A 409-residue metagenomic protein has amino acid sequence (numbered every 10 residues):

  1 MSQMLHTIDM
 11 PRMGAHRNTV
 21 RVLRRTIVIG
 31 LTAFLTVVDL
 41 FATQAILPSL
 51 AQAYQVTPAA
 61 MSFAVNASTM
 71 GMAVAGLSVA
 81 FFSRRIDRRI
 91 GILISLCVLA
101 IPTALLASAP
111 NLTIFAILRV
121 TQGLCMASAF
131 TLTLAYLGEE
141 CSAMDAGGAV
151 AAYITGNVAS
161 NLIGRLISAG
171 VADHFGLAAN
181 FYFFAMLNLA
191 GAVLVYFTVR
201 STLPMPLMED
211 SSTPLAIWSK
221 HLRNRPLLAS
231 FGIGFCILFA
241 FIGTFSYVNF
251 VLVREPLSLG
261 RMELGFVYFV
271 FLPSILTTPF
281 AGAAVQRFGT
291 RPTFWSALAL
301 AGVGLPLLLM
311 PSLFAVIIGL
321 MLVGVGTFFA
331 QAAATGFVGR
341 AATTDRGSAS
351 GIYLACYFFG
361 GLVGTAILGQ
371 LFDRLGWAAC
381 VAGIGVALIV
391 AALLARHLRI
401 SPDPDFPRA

Functional and structural regions predicted by a protein language model:
M10-T19, R200-F231: Juxtamembrane intracellular "pre-TM" segments in multi-pass secondary transporters
Q55, D87, S108-I114, S142 (+1 more regions): Helix-breaking motifs and short loop linkers at transmembrane-helix boundaries and internal kinks in secondary membrane
V74-P110: Conserved MFS/SLC helix-loop-helix module at the cytosolic interface between two early adjacent transmembrane helices
G76-D87, L276-G289, F372-D373: Helix-to-loop junctions at the C-terminal end of transmembrane segments in multipass secondary transporters
P102, T113-T121, F314-L322: Paired small-residue
I114, A143-D145, A152-V199: Helix-loop-helix hairpin linking two adjacent transmembrane segments in secondary transporters
L118-N157: Cytoplasmic helix-loop-helix junction between adjacent transmembrane helices in 12-TM secondary transporters
R291-A334: C-terminal transmembrane helical hairpin of 12-TM major facilitator-type secondary transporters
